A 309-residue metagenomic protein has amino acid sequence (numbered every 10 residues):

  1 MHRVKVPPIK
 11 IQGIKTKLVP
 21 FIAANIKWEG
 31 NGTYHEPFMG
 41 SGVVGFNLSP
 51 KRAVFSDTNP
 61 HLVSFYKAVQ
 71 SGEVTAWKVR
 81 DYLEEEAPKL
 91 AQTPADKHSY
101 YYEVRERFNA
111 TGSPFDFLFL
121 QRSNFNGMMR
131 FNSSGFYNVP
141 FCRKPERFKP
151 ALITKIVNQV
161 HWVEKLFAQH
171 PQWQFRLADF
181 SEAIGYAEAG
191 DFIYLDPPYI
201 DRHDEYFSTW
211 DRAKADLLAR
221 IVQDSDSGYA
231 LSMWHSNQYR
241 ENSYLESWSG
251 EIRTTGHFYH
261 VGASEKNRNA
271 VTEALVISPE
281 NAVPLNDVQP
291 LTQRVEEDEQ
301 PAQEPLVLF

Functional and structural regions predicted by a protein language model:
M1-K17, N25, T255-L275: Class I S-adenosyl-L-methionine
H2-L18, A24-W28, E73-Y194, P198-H203: SAM-dependent nucleic-acid methyltransferase catalytic core
V19, N25, E29-P88: Conserved S-adenosyl-L-methionine
K27-N31, L48-A53, A187-D191, Q223-G228 (+1 more regions): Short glycine/proline-enriched coil/turn segments at helix->beta-strand junctions
S41-V44, N59-L62, S123-N126, F180-A183 (+4 more regions): Short, solvent-exposed loop/turn segments at secondary-structure junctions
S56, A178, S232: The conserved SAM/SAH-binding core of class I Rossmann-like methyltransferase domains, concentrating on the hydrophobic
H203-T209: Glycine/threonine-rich flexible loop motifs
D211-F309: Long, positively charged, glycine-interspersed low-complexity recognition regions
